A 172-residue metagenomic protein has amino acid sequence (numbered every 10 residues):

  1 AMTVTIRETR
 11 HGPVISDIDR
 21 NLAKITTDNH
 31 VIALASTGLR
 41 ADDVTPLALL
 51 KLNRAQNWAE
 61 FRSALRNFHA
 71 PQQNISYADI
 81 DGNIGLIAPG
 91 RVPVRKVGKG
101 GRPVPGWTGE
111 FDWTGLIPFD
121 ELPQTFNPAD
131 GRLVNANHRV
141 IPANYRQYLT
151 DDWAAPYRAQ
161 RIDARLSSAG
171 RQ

Functional and structural regions predicted by a protein language model:
A1-Q172: Mature extracytoplasmic enzyme cores
